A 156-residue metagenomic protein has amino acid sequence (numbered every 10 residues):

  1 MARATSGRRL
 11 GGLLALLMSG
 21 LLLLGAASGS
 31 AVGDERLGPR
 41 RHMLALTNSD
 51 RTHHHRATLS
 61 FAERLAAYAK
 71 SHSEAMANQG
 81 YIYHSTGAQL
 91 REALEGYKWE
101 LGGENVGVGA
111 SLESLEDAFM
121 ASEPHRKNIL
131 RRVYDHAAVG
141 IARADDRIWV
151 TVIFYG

Functional and structural regions predicted by a protein language model:
A2-G156: Functional surface patches built around histidine and acidic residues
